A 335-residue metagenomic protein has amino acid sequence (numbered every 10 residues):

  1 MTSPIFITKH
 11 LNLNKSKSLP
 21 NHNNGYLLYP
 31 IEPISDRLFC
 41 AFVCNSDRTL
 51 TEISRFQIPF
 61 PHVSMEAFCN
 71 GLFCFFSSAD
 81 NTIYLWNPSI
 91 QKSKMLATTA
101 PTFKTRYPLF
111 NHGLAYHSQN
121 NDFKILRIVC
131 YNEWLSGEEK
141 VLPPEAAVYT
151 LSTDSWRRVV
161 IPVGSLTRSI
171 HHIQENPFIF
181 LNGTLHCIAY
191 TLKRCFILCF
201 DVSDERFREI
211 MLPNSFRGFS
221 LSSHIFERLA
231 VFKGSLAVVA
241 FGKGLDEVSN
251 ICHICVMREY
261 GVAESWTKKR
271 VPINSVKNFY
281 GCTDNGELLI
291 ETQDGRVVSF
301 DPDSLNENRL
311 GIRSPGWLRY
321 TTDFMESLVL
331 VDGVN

Functional and structural regions predicted by a protein language model:
M1-N335: N-terminal entry/capping and adjacent linker segments that precede and initiate structured domains
